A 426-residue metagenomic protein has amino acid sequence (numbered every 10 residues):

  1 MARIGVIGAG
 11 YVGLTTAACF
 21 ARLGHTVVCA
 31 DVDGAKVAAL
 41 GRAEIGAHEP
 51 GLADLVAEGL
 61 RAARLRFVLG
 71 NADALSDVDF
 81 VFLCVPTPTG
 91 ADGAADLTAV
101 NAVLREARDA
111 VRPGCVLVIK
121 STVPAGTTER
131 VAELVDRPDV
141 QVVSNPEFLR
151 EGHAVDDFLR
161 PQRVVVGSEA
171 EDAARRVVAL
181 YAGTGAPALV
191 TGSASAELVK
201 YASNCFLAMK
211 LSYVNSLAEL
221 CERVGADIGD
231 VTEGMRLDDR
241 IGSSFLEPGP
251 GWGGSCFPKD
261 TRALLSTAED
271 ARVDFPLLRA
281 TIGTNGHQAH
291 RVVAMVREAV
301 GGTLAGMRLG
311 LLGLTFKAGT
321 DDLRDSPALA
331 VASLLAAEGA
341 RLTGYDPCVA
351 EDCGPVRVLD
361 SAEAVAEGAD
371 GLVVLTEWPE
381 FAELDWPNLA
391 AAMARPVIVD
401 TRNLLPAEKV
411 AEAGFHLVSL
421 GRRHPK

Functional and structural regions predicted by a protein language model:
M1-K426: Structural/interface elements that position substrates and couple domains in central-metabolism enzymes
